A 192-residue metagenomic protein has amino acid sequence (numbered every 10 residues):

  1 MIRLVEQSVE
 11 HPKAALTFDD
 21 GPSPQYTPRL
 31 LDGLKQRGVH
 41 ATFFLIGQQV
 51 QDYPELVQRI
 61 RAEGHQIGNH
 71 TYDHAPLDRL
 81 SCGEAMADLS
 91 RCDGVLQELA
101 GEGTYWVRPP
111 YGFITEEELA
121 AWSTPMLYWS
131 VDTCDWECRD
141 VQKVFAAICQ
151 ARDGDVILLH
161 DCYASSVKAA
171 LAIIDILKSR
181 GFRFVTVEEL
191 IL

Functional and structural regions predicted by a protein language model:
M1-D78, E84-A85, R91, V95 (+1 more regions): Active-site beta->alpha N-cap acidic-glycine motif
Q51, A75-K178, F182-R183, E188-L192: Catalytic domains of cell-wall/extracellular-matrix polysaccharide-remodeling enzymes, centered on de-N-acetylation
